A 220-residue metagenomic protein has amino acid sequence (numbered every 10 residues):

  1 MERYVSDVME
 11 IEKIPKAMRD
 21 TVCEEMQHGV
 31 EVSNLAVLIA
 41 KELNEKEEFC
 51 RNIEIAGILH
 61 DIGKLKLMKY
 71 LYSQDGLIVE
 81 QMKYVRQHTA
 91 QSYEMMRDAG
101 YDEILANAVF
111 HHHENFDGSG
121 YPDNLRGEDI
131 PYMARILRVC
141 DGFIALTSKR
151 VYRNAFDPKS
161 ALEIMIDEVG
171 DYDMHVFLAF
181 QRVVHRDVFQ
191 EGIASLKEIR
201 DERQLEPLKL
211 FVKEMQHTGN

Functional and structural regions predicted by a protein language model:
E2-N220: Histidine- and acidic-residue-rich, metal-dependent catalytic cores
